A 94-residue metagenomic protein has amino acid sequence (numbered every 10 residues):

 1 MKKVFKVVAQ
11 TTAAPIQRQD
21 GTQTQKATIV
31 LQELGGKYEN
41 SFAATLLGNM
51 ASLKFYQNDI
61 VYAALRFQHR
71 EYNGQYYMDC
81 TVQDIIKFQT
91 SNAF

Functional and structural regions predicted by a protein language model:
M1-F94: Single-stranded nucleic acid-binding surfaces, predominantly the OB-fold ssDNA-binding core
